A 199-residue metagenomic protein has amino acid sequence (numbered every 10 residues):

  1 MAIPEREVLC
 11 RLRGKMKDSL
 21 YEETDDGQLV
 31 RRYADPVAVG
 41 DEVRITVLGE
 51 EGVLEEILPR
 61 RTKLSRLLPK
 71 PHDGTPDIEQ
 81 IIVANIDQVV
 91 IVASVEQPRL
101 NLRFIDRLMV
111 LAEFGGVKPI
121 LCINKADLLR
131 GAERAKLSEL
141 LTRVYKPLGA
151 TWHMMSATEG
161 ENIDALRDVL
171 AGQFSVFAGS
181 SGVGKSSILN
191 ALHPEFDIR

Functional and structural regions predicted by a protein language model:
M1-L102: N-terminal accessory targeting/assembly segments
G40, A112, N124: Residue-level signal for inorganic ion chemistry
R60, V92, E96, L111 (+7 more regions): Conserved, well-folded catalytic cores of nucleic-acid-processing and energy-transducing macromolecular machines
N85-A93, G116-A126, Y145-M155: Conserved beta-strand/loop subsegment of P-loop NTPase cores
R103-K118: Histidine-anchored nucleotide/phosphate-binding helix
P119, V176-F177, F196-R199: Short, structured loop/turn "capping" segments at alpha-beta junctions
L128-V183: Canonical P-loop GTPase G-domain recognition
K185-R199: A conserved segment at the C-terminal end of the G1
